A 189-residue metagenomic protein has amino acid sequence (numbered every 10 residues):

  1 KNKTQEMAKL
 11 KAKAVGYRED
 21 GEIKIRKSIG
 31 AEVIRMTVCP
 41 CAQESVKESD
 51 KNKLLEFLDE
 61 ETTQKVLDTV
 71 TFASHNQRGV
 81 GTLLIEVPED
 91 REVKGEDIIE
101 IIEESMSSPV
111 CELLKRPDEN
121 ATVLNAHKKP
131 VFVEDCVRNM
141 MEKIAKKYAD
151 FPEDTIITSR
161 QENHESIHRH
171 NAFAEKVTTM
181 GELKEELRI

Functional and structural regions predicted by a protein language model:
K1-I189: N-terminal intrinsically disordered, cationic/polar leader segments that include organellar targeting peptides
